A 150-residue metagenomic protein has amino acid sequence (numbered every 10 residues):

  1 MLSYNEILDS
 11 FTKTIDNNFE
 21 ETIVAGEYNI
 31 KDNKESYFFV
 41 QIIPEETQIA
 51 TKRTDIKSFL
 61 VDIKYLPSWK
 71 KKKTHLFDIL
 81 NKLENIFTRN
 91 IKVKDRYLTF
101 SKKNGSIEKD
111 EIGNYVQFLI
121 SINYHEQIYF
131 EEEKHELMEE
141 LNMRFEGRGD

Functional and structural regions predicted by a protein language model:
M1-T22, E46-D150: Charged, amphipathic alpha-helical segments and their flanking helix caps
T22-N29: A short acidic/basic microdomain associated with nuclease active sites
N29-K34, E108-I112: A short beta-turn/loop motif at secondary-structure boundaries
I30-K31, E45-T47: Short active-site-proximal "capping" loops at secondary-structure junctions
K34-I43: A short, hydrophobic beta-strand-centered structural micro-motif
